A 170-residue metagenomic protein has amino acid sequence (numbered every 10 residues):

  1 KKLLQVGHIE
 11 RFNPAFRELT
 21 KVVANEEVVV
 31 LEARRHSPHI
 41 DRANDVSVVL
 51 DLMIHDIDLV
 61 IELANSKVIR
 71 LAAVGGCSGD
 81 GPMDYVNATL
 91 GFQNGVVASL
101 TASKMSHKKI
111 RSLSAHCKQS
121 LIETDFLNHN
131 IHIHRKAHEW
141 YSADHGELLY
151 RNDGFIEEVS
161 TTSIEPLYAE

Functional and structural regions predicted by a protein language model:
K1-A43: A contiguous active-site-proximal alpha/beta segment in oxidoreductase catalytic domains
G7-P14, P38-R70: Mid-domain beta-loop-alpha active-site segment that forms a flexible, acidic cofactor/metal-binding surface
I9, Q119-E170: C-terminal glycine/acidic-rich active-site capping loop/insertion
F12, P38-H39, G79, N130 (+1 more regions): Surface-exposed, flexible loop/turn segments at secondary-structure boundaries
F16-E18, R42-V46, M83-Y85, R111-L113 (+3 more regions): Short aromatic-enriched loop/helix-cap "lid" or pocket-rim segments at secondary-structure transitions that line
K21-N25, V48-L50, C117: Short, hinge-like loop/turn segments at secondary-structure boundaries
V49-M53, G81, S160-L167: Aromatic-acidic/polar surface patches that form glycan- and anion
I57-H134, P166-A169: Contiguous beta-strand/loop segments that form the cofactor/metal-binding neighborhood of enzyme cores
